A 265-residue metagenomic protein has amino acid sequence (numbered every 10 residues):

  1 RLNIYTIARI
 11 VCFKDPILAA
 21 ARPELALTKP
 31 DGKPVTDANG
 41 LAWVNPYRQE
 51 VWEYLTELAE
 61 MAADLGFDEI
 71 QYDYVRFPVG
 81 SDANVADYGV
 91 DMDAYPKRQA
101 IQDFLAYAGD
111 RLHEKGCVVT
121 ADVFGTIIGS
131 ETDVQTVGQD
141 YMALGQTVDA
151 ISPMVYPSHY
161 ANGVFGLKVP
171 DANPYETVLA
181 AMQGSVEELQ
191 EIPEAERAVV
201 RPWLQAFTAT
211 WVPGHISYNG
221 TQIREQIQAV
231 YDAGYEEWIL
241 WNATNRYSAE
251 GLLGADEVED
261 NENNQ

Functional and structural regions predicted by a protein language model:
R1-P34, E69-Y72, E114-G116: Glycine-rich, aromatic-flanked loop segments that form ligand/cofactor-binding clefts across common enzyme folds
R1-V11, G80-V119: Aromatic-lined substrate-binding rim segments of carbohydrate-active enzymes
V11-D15, V75-F77, F124-I128, Y156-S158 (+2 more regions): Active-site beta-loop-alpha junctions enriched in small/polar residues
F13-D64, R224: Active-site-adjacent "subsite" loops/lids of carbohydrate-active enzymes
D15-A38, P78-M92, Q139, A172: Aromatic- and acidic-residue-enriched segments that line the glycan-binding/catalytic groove of carbohydrate-active
N39-E53, V90-Q99, G166-Y175, P213-S217: The substrate-binding groove and active-site-proximal loops of carbohydrate-active enzymes, especially glycoside
G40-R76, T136, D140-T147, A229: An active-site-proximal structural segment forming one wall of the substrate-binding cleft that immediately precedes
V148-H159, D171-Q265: Substrate-binding cleft of secreted/luminal carbohydrate-active enzymes
